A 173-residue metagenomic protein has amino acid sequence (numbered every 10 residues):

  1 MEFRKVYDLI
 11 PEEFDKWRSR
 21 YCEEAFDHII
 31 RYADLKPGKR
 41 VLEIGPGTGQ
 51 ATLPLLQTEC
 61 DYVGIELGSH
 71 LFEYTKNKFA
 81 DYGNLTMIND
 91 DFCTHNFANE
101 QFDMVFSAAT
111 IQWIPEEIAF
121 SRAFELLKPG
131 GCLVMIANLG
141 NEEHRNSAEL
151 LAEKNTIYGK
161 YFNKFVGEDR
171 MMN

Functional and structural regions predicted by a protein language model:
M1-K36: Conserved class I S-adenosyl-L-methionine
G38-K39, E100: Nucleotide donor/acceptor-binding cores
L42, T48-T94: Class I SAM-dependent methyltransferase SAM/SAH-binding core
N96-M104: A short acidic, Gly/Pro-enriched loop at the edge of an enzyme's catalytic core that lines a small-molecule cofactor
M104-E117: A short SAM/SAH-binding and catalytic strip from SAM-dependent methyltransferases
I118-P129: A short glycine-rich, Lys/Arg-flanked "PGG" loop and its adjoining helix->strand segment in the class I
G130-N173: Conserved catalytic/acceptor-binding region of the Class I
